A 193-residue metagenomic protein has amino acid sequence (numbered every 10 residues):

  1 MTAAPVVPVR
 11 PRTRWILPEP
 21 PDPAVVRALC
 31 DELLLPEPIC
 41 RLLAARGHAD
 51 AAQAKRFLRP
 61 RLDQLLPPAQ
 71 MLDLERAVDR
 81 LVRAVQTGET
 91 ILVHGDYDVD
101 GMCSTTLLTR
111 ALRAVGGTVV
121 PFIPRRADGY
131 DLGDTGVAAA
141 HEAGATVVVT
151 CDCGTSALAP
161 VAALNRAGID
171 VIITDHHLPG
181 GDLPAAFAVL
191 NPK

Functional and structural regions predicted by a protein language model:
M1-K193: Replace "Mg2+/Mn2+-dependent" with "divalent metal-dependent
